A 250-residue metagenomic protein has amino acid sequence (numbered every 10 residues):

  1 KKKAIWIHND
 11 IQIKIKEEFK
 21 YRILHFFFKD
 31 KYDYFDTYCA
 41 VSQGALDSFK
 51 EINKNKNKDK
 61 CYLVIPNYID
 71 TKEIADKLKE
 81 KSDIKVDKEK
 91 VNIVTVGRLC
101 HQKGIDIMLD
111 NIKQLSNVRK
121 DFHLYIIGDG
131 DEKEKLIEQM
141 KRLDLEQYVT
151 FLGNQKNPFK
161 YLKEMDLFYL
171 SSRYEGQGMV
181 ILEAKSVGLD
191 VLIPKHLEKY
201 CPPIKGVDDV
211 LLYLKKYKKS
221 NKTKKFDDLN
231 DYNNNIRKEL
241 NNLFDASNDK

Functional and structural regions predicted by a protein language model:
I15-K16, K50, L63-E89: Acidic anion/phosphate-binding donor-loop and adjacent secondary structure in glycosyltransferase catalytic cores
K20-C39: Membrane-proximal helix-turn-helix segments that form the acceptor-binding/catalytic region of lipid-linked
F35-C61: A short, active-site helix/loop in glycosyltransferases that binds the activated sugar's phosphate group
V91-Q114, D131-I137, M179: A conserved mid-protein helix/loop that constitutes part of the nucleotide-sugar donor-binding site
I137-G153: Nucleotide-activated donor-binding/catalytic signature segment of Leloir-type glycosyltransferases, i.e., the conserved
N154, R173: Aromatic "clamp/platform" in nucleotide-sugar-dependent glycosyltransferases that forms part of the donor/acceptor
I181, D190-P194: Short hydrophobic beta-strand element within catalytic cores of glycosyltransferases and related nucleotide-activated
K219-K250: A charged, aromatic-enriched C-terminal amphipathic alpha-helix characteristic of glycosyltransferases across folds
